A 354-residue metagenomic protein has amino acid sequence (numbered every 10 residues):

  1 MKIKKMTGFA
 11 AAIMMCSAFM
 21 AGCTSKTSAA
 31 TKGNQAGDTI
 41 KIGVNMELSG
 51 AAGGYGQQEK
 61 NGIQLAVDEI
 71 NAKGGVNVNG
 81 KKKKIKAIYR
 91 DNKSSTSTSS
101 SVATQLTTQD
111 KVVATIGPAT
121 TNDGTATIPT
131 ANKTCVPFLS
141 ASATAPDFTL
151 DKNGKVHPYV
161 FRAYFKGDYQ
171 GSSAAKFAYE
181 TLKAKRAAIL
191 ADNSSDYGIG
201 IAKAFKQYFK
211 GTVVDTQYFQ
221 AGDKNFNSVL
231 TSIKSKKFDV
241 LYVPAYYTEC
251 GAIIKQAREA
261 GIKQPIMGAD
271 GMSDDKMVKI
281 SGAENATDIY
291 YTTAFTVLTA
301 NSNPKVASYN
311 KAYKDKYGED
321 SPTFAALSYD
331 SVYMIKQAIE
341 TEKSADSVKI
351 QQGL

Functional and structural regions predicted by a protein language model:
M1-K41, A72, N79: Short, low-complexity disordered leader/linker segments with a strong preference for bacterial N-terminal type II
S28-T31, G54-Q58, V76-D151, F219-F226: Beta-alpha junction/loop-to-helix N-cap segments that form part of ligand/metal-binding clefts
N34-A36, I40-Q64, R90-T96, A119-N122 (+4 more regions): Extracytoplasmic "Venus flytrap"
V44, L106-A119, L139-A141, A188-A191 (+4 more regions): Periplasmic-binding protein-like
L48, K155-Y218, V240, I335: An alpha-beta-alpha
Y55-V78, K203-Y208: Short, polar/charged alpha-helical segment
A257-Y329: Extracellular/periplasmic periplasmic-binding protein-like sensory domains
D315-P322, K336-L354: Segments of small-molecule ligand-sensing domains
